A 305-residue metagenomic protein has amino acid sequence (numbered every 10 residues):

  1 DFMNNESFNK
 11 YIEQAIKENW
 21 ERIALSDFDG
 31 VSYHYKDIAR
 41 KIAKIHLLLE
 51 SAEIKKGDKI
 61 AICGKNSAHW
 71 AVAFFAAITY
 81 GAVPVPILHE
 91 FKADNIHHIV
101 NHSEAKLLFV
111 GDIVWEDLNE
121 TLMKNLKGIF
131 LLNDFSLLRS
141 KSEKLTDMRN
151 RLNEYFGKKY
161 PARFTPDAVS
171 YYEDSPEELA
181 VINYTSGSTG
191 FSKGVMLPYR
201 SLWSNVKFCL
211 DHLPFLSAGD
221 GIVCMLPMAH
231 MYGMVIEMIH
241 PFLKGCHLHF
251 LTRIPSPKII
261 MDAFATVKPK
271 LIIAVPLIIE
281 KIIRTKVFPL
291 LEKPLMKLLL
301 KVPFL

Functional and structural regions predicted by a protein language model:
N4-N5, E13, E21-E53, D58-S67 (+2 more regions): Conserved AMP-binding/adenylate-forming core of the ANL superfamily
Y11, A52, T79-G157: Structural core segment of the AMP-binding/adenylate-forming
W20-E21, N150-Y184, F191, F215-G221: Conserved pre-ATP/AMP-binding loop-to-beta segment of ANL
H34-K36, Y171-Y172, A180-V206: Conserved AMP-binding A3 loop
K59, K65-V85, H89-A93, N101-L107 (+2 more regions): A short helix-loop-beta submotif of the ANL/AMP-binding
I60, A77, L108, L179 (+3 more regions): Conserved S/T- and glycine-rich ATP-binding loop of Class I adenylate-forming
W203-G221, M228-L305: Conserved AMP-binding/adenylation subdomain of ANL enzymes
